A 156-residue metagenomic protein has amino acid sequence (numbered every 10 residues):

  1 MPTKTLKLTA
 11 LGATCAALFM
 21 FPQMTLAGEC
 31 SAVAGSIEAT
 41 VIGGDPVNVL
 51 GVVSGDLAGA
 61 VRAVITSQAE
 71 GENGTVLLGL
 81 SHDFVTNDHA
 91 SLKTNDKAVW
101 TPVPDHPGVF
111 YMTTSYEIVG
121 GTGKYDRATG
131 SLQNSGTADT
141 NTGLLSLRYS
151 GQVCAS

Functional and structural regions predicted by a protein language model:
P2-L11: Bacterial N-terminal signal peptides that target proteins for export
A13-C15, T25: Cleavable N-terminal signal peptides
L26-S156: Beta-strand-enriched cores of mature, soluble protein domains
